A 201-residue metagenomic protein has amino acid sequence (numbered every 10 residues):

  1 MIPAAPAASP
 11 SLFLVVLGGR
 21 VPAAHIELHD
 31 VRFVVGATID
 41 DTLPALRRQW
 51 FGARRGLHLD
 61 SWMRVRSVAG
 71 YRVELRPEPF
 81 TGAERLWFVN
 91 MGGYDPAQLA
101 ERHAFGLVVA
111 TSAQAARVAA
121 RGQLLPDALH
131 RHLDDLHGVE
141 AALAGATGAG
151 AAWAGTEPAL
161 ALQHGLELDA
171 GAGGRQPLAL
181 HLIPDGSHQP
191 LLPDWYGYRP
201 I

Functional and structural regions predicted by a protein language model:
M1-A5, R20-V21, R48-A53, E74-E78: Intrinsically disordered, low-complexity boundary segments flanking structured domains
P3-E27, F80-E101: Short aromatic-glycine-(Arg/Gly/Cys) micro-motifs in beta-strand/loop hairpins
P10-V15, D30-G36, T42, L46 (+2 more regions): Short, structured motif recognition centered on aromatic/hydrophobic residues
V15-G19, V31-V35, L43, Q49-G52 (+1 more regions): N-terminal strand-loop-strand beta-hairpin
R20-P22, I39, Y94-P96, A113 (+1 more regions): Generic structural motif
V21-V34, L43-P44, F51-R54, L99-G106 (+1 more regions): A cross-kingdom feature marking solvent-exposed beta-strand/loop segments within repeated, beta-rich binding/scaffold
F51-E84, P126-I201: Short, mixed-charge low-complexity intrinsically disordered segments
F80-L129, Y198-I201: Surface-exposed interaction/gating patches
